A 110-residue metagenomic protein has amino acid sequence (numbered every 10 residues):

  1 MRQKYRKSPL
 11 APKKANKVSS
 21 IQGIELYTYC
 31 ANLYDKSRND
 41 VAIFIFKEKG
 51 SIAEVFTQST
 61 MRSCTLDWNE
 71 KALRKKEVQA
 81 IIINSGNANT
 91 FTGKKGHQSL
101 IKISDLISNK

Functional and structural regions predicted by a protein language model:
M1-T57: N-terminal amphipathic/basic leader segments beginning at the initiator methionine
S37-D40, M61-S63, K75-A80: Short coil/turn connectors at secondary-structure junctions
I52-E54, K76, T92: Short helix/loop capping segments that flank catalytic or ligand/cofactor-binding pockets
M61-A72, S99-K110: Short, well-ordered amphipathic alpha-helical segments that serve as non-catalytic structural scaffolds within diverse
G86-N89: Acidic, glycine-rich active-site loops and adjacent beta-strand->loop/helix elements that engage anionic groups
F91-Q98: Active-site pocket-shaping loop/turn-to-helix segments
